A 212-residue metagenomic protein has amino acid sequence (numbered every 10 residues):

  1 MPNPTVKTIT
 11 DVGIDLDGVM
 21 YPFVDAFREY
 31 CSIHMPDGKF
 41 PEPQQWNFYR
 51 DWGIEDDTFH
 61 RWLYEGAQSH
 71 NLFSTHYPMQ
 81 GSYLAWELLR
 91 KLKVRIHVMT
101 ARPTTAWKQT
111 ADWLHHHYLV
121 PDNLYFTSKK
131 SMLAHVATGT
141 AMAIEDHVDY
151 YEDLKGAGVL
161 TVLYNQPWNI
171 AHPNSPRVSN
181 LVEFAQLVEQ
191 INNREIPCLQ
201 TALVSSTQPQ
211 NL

Functional and structural regions predicted by a protein language model:
P2-R61, H172: Active-site neighborhood of HAD-like aspartate-dependent phosphohydrolases
Q68-V98, T104-Q109: Short, acidic loop-to-helix structural element flanking the phosphoryl-transfer center in phosphate-processing enzymes
A101-K155: Substrate-recognition "cap/lid" segment bordering the active-site pocket of phosphatases
L124-S128, P176-E183: Short acidic-hydrophobic, aromatic-tinged amphipathic segments that line or gate anion-handling sites
L133-T138, F184-L199: Short amphipathic alpha-helix with an adjacent loop that forms part of the alpha/beta core around
M142-S179: Acidic, Mg2+-coordinating phosphoryl-transfer loop and its flanking beta/alpha structural elements, shared across
